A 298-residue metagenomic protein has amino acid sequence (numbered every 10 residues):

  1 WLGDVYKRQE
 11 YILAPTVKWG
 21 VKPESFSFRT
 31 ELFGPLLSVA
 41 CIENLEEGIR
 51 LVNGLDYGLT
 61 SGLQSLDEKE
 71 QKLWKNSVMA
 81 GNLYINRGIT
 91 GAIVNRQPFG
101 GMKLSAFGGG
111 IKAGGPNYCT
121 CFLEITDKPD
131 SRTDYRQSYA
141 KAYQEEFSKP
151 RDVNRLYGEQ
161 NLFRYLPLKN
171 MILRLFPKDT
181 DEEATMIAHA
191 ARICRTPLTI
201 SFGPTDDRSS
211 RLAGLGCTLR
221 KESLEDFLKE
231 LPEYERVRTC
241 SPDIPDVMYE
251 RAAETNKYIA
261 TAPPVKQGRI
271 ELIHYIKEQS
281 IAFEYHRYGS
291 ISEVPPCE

Functional and structural regions predicted by a protein language model:
W1-Y6: Short, small-residue-biased leader/transition segments that mark boundaries at the very start of proteins
I12-E298: Conserved C-terminal structural/oligomerization subdomain of aldehyde/semialdehyde dehydrogenase
